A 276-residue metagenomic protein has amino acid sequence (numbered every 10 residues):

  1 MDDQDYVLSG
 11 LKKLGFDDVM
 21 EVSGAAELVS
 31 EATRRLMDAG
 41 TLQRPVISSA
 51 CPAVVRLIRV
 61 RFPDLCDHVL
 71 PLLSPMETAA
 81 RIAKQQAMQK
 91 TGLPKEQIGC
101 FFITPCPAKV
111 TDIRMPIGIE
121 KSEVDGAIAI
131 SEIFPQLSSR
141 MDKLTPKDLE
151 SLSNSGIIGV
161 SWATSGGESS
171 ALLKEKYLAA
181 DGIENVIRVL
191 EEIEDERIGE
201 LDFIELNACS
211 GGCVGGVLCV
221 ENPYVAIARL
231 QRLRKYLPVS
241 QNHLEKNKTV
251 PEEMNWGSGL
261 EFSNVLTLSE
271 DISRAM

Functional and structural regions predicted by a protein language model:
M1-M276: Iron-sulfur-associated redox domains of electron-transfer enzymes in respiratory and anaerobic energy metabolism
